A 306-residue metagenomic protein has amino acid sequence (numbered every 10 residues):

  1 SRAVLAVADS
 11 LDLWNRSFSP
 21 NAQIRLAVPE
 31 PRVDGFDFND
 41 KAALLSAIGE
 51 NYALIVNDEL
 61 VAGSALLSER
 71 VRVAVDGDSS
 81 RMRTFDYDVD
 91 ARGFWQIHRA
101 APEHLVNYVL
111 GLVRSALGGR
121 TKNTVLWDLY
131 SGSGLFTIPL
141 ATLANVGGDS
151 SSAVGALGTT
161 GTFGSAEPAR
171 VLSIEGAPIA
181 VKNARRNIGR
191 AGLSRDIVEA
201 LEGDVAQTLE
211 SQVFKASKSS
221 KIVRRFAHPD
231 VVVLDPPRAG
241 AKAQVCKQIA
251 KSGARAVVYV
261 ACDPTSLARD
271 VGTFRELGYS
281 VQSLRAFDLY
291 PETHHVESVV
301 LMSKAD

Functional and structural regions predicted by a protein language model:
S1-A153, G158-L234, A241-K242, K247 (+1 more regions): Accessory RNA-recognition modules of RNA-modification enzymes
P237-A239, P264: Short glycine-rich anion-binding loops that position phosphate/pyrophosphate groups of nucleotides and phosphorylated
K247-K251, R255-L301: C-terminal substrate-binding/active-site "lid" region of AdoMet-derived donor-dependent transferases
A305-D306: Flexible, glycine-/basic-rich loop-and-beta segments that form/coincide with the SAM-dependent methyltransferase
